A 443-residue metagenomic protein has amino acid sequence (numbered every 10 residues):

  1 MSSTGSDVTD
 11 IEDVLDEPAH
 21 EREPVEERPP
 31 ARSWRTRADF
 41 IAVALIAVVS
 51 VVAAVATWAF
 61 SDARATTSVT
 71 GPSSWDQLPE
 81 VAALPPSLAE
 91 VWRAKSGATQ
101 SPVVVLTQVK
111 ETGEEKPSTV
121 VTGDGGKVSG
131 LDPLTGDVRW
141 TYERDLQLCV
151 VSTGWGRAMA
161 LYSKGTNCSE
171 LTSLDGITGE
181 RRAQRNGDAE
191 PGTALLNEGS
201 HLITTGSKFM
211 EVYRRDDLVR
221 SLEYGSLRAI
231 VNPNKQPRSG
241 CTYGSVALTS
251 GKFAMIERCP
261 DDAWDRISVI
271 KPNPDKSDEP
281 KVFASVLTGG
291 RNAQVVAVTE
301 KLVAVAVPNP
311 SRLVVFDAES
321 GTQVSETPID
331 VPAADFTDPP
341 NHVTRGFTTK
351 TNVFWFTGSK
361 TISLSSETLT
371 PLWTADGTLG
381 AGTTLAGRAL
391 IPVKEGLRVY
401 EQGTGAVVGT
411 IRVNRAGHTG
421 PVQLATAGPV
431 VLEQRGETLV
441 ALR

Functional and structural regions predicted by a protein language model:
S2-R443: Secretory-pathway ectodomains
